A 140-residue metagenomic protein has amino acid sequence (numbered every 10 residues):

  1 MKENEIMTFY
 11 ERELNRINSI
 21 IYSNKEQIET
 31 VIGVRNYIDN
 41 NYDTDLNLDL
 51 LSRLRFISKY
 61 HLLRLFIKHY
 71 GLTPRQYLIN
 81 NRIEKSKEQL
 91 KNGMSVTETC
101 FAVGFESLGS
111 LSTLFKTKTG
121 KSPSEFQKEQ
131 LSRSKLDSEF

Functional and structural regions predicted by a protein language model:
M1-T44, E125-F140: Inter-domain helical "communication" segments and dimerization helices that couple sensory or membrane-embedded modules
I6-Y22, L48-L78, A102-S122: Basic/polar phosphate-binding segments, predominantly the helix-turn-helix DNA-binding elements of transcriptional
I32, N36, N40, D45 (+2 more regions): Terminal helix-turn-helix DNA-binding modules in bacterial transcription factors
K91-G93, L111-L136: A mid-sequence interfacial segment
